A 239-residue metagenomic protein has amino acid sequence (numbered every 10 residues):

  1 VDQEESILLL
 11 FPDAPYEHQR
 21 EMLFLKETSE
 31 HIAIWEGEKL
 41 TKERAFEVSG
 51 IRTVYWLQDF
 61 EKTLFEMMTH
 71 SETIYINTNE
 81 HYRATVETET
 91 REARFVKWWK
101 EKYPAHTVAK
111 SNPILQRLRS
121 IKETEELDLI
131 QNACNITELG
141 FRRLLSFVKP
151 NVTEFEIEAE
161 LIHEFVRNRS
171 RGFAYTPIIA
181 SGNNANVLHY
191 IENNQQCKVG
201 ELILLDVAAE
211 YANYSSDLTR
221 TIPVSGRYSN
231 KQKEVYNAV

Functional and structural regions predicted by a protein language model:
V1-V239: Active-site neighborhoods and metal-handling regions in enzymes and metal-associated proteins
